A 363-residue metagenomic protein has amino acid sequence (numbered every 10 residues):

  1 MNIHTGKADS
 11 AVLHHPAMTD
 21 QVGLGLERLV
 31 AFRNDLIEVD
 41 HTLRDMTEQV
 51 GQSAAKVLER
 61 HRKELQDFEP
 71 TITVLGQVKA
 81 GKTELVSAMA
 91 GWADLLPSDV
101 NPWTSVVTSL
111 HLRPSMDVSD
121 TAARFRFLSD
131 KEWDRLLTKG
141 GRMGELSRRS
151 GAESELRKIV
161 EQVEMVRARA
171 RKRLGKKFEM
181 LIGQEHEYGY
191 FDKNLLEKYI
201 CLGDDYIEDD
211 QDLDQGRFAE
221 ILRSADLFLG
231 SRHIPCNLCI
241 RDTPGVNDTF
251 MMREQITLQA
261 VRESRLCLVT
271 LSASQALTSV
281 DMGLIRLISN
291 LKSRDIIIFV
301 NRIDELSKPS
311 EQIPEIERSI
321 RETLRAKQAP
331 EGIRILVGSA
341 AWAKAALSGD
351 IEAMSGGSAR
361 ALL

Functional and structural regions predicted by a protein language model:
N2-Q49: Charged, amphipathic alpha-helical linker segments immediately N-terminal to NTP-binding catalytic cores
K7, L24-L26, Q52, K176 (+2 more regions): Intrinsically disordered, low-complexity regions
I37, E59, Q66-L363: Globular "head" domains of long coiled-coil molecular machines
M46-E69: Long amphipathic alpha-helical scaffold segments
